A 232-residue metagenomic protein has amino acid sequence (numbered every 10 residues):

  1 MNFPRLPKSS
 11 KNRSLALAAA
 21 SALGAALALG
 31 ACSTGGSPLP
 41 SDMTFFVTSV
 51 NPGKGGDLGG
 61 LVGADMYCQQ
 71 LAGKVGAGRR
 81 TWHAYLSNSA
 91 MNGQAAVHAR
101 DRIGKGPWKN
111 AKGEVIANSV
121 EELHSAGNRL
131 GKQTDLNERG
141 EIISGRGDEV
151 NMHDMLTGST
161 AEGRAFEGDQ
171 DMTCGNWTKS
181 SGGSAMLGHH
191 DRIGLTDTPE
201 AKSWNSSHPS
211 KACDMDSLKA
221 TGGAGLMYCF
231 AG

Functional and structural regions predicted by a protein language model:
M1-P4, G35-S37: Compositionally biased, intrinsically disordered/low-complexity regions enriched for serine, proline and threonine
N2-S21: Bacterial N-terminal signal peptides that target proteins for export
A22-A26: Alpha-helical transmembrane segments
A28-A31: C-terminal motif of bacterial Sec signal peptides marking the signal peptidase cleavage site
S33-G232: Secreted/extracellular ectodomain signature
